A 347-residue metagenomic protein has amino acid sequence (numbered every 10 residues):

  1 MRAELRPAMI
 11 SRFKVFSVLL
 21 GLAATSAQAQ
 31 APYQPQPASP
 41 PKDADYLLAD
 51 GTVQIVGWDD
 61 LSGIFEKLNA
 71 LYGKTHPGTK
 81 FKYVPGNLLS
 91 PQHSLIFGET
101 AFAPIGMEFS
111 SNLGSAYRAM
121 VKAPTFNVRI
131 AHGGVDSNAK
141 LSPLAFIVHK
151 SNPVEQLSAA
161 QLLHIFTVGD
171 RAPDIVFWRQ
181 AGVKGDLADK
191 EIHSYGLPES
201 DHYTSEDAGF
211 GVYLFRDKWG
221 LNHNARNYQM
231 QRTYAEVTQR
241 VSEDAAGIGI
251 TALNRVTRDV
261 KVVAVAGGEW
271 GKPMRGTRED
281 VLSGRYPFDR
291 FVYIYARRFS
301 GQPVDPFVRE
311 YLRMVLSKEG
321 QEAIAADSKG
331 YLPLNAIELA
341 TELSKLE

Functional and structural regions predicted by a protein language model:
R2-A3, T25-A27: Intrinsic low-complexity/disordered segments
A3-F16: Bacterial N-terminal signal peptides that target proteins for export
K14-T25: Bacterial N-terminal signal peptides
Q30-E347: Flexible loop/hinge segments at secondary-structure junctions
